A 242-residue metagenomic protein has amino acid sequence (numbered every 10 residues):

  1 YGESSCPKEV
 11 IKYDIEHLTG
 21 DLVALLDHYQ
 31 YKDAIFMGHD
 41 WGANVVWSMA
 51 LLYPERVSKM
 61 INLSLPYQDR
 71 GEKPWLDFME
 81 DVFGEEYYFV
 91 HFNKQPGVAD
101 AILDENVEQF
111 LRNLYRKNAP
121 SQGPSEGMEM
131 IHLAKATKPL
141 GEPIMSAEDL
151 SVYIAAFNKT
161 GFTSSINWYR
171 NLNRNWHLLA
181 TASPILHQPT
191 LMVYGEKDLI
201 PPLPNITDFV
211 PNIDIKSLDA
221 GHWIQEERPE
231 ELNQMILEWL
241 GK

Functional and structural regions predicted by a protein language model:
E3-M37, W41-I213: Flexible "cap/lid" subdomain of the alpha/beta-hydrolase fold that forms the substrate-access gate
I213-K242: Catalytic active-site module of serine/aspartate enzymes centered on a nucleophile-bearing elbow/loop
